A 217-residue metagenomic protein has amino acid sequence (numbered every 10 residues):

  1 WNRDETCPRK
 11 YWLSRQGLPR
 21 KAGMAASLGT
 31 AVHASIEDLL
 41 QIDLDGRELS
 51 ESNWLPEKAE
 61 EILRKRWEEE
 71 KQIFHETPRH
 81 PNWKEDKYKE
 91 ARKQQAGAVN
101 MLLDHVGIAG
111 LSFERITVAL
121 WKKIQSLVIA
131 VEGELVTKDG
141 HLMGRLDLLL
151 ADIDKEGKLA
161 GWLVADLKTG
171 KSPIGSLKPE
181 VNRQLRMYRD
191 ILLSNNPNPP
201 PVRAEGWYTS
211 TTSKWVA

Functional and structural regions predicted by a protein language model:
W1-A26: C-terminal, charged and often intrinsically disordered regions of DNA end-processing helicases and nucleases
K10-R15, T30-I42, D190: Short, hydrophobic/amphipathic alpha-helical patches that form generic packing surfaces within helical domains
G17-A25, L44-L49, G175: Short, polar/flexible loop-turn hinges at active-site or ligand-entry regions and domain interfaces
M24, L28, A91-Q95, V181-Q184: Hydrophobic (often cysteine-bearing) scaffold residues that line and stabilize catalytic clefts of nucleotide/cofactor
S35-V131: A non-catalytic, helix-rich entry segment at domain boundaries
I124-A217: Mg2+/Mn2+-dependent nuclease catalytic core
